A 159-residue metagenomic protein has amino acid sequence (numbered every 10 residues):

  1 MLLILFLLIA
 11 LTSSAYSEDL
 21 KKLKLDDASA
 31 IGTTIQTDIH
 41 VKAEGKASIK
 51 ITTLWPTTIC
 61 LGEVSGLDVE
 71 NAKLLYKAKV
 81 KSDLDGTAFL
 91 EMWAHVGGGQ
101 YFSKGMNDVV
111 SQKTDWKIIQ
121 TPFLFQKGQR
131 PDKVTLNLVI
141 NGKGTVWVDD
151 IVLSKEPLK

Functional and structural regions predicted by a protein language model:
L2-T12: Bacterial N-terminal signal peptides
S14-K159: Extracellular and organelle-lumenal recognition/adhesion modules and their flexible linkers in secreted
